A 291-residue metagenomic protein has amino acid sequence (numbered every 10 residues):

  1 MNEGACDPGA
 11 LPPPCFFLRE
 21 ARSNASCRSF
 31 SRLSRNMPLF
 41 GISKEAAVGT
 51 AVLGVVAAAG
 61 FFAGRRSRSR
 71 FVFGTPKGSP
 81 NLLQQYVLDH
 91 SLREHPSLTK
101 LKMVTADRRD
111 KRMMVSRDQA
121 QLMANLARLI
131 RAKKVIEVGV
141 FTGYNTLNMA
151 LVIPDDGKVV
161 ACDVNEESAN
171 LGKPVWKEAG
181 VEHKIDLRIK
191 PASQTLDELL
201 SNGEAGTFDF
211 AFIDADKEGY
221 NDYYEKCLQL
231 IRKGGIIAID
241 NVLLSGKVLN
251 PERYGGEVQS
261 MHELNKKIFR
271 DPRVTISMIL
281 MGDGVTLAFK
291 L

Functional and structural regions predicted by a protein language model:
M1-F40: Short, low-complexity, Lys/Arg-enriched N-terminal segments of secretory-pathway carbohydrate enzymes
C27-F212, K217-A238, V242-L291: A short alpha-helical cap/connector motif
